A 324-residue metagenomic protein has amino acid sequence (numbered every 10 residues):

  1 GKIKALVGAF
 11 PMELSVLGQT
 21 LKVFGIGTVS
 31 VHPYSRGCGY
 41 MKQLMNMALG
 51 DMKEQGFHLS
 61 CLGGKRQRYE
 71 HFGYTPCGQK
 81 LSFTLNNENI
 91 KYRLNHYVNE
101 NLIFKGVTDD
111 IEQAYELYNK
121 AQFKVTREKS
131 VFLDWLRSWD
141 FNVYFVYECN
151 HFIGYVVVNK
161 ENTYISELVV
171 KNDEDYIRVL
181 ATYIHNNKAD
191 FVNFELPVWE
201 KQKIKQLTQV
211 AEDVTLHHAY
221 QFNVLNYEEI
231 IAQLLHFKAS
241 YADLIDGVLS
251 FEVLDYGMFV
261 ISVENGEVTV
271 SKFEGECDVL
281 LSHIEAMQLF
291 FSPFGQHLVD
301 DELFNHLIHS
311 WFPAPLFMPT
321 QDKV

Functional and structural regions predicted by a protein language model:
K2-M12, V23-S30, F145, H151-K160 (+1 more regions): Conserved beta-strand in the GNAT
V31, G37-G50, C61, N172-I184: Conserved acetyl-CoA-binding loop-helix of GNAT-fold acetyltransferases
Q55, L59, G63, Q67-Y74: Hydrophobic or amphipathic alpha-helical targeting/insertion segments
Q67, T75-L94, T182-V324: Active-site/acyl-donor-binding loops of N-acyltransferases
P76, K80-K188, P197-K201, L225-I245 (+1 more regions): Amide-forming acyltransferase catalytic core, primarily the GNAT-like/NAT-type and related acyltransferase folds
